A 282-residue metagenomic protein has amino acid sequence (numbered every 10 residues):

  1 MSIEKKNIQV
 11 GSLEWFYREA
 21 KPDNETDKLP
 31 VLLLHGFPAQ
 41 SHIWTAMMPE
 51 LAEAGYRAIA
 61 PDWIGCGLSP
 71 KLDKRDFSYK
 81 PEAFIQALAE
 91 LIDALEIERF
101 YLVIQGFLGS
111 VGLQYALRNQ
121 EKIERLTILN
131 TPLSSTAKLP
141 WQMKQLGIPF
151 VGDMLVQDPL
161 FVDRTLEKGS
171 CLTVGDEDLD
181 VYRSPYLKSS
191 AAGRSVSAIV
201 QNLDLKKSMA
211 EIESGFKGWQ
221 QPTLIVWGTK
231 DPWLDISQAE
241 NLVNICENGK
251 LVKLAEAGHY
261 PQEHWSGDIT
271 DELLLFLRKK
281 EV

Functional and structural regions predicted by a protein language model:
G11-K21: A short loop-to-beta-strand scaffold at the N-terminal edge of the catalytic core in hydrolase folds
R18, E53, A60-I104, D271: Active-site loop/oxyanion-hole signature of alpha/beta-hydrolase fold enzymes
A20-L68: Conserved HGGG/HGGXW glycine-rich cap/lid loop of the alpha/beta-hydrolase fold
L113, L117, E124-V156: Flexible "cap/lid" loop of the alpha/beta hydrolase fold
L139, V156-G218: Conserved alpha/beta-hydrolase catalytic His-Asp/Glu region
W219, I225-W227: Short beta-strand/loop motif that positions the catalytic acidic residue of the alpha/beta-hydrolase fold
K230-L234: Acidic catalytic loop of the alpha/beta-hydrolase fold
G249-V282: Catalytic active-site module of serine/aspartate enzymes centered on a nucleophile-bearing elbow/loop
